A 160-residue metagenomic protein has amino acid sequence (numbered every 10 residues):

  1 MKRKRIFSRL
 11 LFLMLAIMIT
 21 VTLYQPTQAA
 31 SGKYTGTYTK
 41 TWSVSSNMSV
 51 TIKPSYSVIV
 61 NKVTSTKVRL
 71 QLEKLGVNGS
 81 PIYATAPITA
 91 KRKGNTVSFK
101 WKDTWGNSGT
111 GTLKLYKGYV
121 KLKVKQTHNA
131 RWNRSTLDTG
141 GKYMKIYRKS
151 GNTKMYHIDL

Functional and structural regions predicted by a protein language model:
K2-L11: Bacterial N-terminal signal peptides that target proteins for export
L11-T22: Bacterial N-terminal signal peptides
T20-K33: Sec-dependent signal peptide cleavage junction
A30-S55, M155-H157: Tryptophan-anchored aromatic micro-motifs
G32-Y38, G118, G141, K145: A glycine-anchored, Pro-Gly-centered beta-turn/N-cap motif
S49-T89, A130, D138: N-terminal glycine/threonine-rich, aromatic-flanked beta-hairpin/loop signature
Q71-K121: Contiguous, well-ordered beta-strand patches that form the walls/edges of small beta-barrel/beta-sandwich domains
E73, R148-L160: Short, low-complexity, Pro/Ser/Thr/Gly-rich segments in the mature regions of secreted, periplasmic
